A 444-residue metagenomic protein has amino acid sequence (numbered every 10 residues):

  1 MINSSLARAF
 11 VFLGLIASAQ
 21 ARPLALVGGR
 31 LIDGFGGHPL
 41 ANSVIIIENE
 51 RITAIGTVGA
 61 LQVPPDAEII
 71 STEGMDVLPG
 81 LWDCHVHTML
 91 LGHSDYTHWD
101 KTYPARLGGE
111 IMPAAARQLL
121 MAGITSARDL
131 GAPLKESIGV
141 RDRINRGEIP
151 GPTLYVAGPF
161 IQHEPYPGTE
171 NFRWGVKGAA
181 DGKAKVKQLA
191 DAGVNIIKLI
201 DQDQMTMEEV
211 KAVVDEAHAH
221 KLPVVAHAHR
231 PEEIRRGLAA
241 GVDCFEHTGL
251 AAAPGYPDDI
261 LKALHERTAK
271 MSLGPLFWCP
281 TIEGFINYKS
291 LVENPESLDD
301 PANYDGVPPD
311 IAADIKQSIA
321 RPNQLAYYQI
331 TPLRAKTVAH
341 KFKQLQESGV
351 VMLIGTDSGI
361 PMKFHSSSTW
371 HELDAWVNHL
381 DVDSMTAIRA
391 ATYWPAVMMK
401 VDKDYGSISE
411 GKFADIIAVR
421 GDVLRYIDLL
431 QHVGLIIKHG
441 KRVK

Functional and structural regions predicted by a protein language model:
A19-P23: Boundary at the C-terminal end of the N-terminal hydrophobic targeting segment
L24, L31, F35-L78: Histidine-rich, glycine-flanked metal-binding segment
M75-R143, P167, E208, H229-H247: Metal-associated gating/positioning segment near the N- to mid-region
T88-L107, H163-A179, G249-G255, Q324-I330: Acidic/histidine-rich helix-loop elements that form or flank divalent-metal/phosphate-binding sites at the catalytic
M112-K135, P152-P159, A192-Q202, P223 (+3 more regions): Divalent metal-dependent hydrolysis catalytic cores, especially in the metallo-beta-lactamase
L199-R334, L353, I360, L380-D381 (+2 more regions): Active-site core of metal-dependent hydrolases
A219, P322-L325, A335-V419: His/Asp/Glu-enriched, well-ordered alpha-helical/loop segment that forms or immediately abuts the divalent-metal
A391-Y393, E410-K444: C-terminal cap of metal-dependent C-N hydrolases
